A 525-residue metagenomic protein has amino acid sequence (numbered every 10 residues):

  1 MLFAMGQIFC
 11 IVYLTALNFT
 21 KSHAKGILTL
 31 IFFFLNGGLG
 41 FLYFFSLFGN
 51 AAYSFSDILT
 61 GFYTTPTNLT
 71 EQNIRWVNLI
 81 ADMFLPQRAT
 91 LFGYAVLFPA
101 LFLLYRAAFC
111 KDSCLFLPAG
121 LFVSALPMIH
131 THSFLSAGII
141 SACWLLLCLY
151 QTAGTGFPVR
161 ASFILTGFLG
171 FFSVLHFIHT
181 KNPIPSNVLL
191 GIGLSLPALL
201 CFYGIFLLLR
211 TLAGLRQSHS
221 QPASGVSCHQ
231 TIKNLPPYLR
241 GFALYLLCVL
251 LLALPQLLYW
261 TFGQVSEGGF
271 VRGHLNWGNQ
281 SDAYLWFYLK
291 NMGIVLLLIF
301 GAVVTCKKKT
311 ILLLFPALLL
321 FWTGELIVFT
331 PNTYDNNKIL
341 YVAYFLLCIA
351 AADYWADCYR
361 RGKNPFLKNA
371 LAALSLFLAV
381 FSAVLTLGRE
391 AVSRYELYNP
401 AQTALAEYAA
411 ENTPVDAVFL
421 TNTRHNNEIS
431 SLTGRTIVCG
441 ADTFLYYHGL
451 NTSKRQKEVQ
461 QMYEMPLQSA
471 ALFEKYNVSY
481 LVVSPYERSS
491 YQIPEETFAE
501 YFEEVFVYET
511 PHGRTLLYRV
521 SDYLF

Functional and structural regions predicted by a protein language model:
L2-M5, T90, L135-G138, N187-G193 (+1 more regions): Hydrophobic/aromatic-rich transmembrane helices and adjacent perimembrane loops
L2-S22, P99-L103: Transmembrane-helix motifs of polytopic, lipid-linked glycan transferases
A16-I74, F109-C114, K368, A372: Transmembrane-helix signature of polytopic, membrane-embedded enzymes that assemble or transfer cell-envelope glycans
A81-F84, F116-T131, T166-K181: Membrane-interface alpha helices of multi-pass inner-membrane proteins
P99-A107, I140-L145, P197-L215, H219 (+2 more regions): Hydrophobic, aromatic-rich transmembrane alpha-helices and their immediate juxtamembrane boundary segments
R106-S124, G154-F171, Q230-K233, P237-L239 (+1 more regions): Short hydrophobic alpha-helices at membrane interfaces in multi-pass membrane enzymes
L165-G170, L196-Y203, T231-A253, D357-L387: Signature aromatic-anchored transmembrane alpha helix within multi-pass, membrane-resident enzymes that catalyze glycan
D353, Y359, K363-F525: Extracytoplasmic
